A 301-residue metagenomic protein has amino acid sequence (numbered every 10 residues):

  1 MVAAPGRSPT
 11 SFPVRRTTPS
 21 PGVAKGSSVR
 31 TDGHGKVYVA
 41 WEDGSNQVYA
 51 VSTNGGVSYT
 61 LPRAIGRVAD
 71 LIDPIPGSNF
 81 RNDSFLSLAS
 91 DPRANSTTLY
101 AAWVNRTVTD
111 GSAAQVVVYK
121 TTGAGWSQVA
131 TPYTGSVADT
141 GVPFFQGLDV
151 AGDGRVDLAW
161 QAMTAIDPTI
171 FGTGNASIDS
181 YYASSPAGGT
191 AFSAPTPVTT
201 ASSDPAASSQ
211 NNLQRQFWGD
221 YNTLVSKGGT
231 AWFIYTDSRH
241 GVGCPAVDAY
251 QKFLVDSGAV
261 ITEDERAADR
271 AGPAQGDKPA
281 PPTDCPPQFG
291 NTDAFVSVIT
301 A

Functional and structural regions predicted by a protein language model:
M1-A301: Extracellular, repeat-based ectodomains that mediate carbohydrate processing or recognition
